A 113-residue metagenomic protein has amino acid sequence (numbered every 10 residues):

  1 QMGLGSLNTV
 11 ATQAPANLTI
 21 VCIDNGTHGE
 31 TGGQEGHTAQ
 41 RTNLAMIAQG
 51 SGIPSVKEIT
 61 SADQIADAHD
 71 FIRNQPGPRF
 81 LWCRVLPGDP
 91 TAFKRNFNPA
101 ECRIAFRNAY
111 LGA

Functional and structural regions predicted by a protein language model:
Q1, N25-E30, G88-D89: Short gly/pro/ser/thr-enriched loop/turn and capping motifs at secondary-structure boundaries
Q1-D24: Thiamine diphosphate
L4-S6, T31-E35, T91-N96: Short acidic, glycine/serine/threonine-rich loops at helix termini
A11, G36-Q40, N74-Q75, N98-A100: Short, hinge-like loop/turn segments at secondary-structure boundaries
A14-T19, I53-P54, Q75-P78: Short coil/turn connectors at secondary-structure junctions
E35-D70: Conserved thiamine diphosphate
N74-A113: Glycine/aspartate-rich loop-and-adjacent alpha/beta segment that forms the canonical ThDP
